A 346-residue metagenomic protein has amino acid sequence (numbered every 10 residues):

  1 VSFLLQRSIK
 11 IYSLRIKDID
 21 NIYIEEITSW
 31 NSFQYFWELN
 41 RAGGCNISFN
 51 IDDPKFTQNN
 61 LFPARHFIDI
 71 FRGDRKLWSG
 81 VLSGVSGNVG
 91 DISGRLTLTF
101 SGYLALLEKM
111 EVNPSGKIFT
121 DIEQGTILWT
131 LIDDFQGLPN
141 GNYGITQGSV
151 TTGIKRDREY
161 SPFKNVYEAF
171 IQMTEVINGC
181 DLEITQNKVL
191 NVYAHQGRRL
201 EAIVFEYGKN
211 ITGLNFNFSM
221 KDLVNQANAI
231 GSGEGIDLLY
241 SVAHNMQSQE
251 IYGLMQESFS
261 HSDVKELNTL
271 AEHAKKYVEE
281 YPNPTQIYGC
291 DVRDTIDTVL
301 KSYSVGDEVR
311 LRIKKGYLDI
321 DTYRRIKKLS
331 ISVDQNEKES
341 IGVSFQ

Functional and structural regions predicted by a protein language model:
V1-L128: Beta-strand-rich assembly/attachment modules of structural machines
S2-R15, I171, R198-N336: Acidic, small/polar-enriched beta strand-loop surface segments
Q6, K117-T151, M255-L267, A271-P282 (+1 more regions): Intrinsically disordered, low-complexity terminal/linker regions enriched in Pro/Ser/Gly and acidic residues
G43, W78, G94-L96, K188-V189 (+3 more regions): Envelope-exposed proteins and targeting segments
D52, V85-G87, S101-A105, H195-G197 (+3 more regions): Solvent-exposed coil/turn segments that connect beta secondary-structure elements in extracytoplasmic/periplasmic
V85-G102, I287, S330-F345: Short, solvent-exposed secondary-structure boundary/capping segments
I92-M220: Charged- and aromatic-enriched interaction segments used to assemble and dock large macromolecular complexes
